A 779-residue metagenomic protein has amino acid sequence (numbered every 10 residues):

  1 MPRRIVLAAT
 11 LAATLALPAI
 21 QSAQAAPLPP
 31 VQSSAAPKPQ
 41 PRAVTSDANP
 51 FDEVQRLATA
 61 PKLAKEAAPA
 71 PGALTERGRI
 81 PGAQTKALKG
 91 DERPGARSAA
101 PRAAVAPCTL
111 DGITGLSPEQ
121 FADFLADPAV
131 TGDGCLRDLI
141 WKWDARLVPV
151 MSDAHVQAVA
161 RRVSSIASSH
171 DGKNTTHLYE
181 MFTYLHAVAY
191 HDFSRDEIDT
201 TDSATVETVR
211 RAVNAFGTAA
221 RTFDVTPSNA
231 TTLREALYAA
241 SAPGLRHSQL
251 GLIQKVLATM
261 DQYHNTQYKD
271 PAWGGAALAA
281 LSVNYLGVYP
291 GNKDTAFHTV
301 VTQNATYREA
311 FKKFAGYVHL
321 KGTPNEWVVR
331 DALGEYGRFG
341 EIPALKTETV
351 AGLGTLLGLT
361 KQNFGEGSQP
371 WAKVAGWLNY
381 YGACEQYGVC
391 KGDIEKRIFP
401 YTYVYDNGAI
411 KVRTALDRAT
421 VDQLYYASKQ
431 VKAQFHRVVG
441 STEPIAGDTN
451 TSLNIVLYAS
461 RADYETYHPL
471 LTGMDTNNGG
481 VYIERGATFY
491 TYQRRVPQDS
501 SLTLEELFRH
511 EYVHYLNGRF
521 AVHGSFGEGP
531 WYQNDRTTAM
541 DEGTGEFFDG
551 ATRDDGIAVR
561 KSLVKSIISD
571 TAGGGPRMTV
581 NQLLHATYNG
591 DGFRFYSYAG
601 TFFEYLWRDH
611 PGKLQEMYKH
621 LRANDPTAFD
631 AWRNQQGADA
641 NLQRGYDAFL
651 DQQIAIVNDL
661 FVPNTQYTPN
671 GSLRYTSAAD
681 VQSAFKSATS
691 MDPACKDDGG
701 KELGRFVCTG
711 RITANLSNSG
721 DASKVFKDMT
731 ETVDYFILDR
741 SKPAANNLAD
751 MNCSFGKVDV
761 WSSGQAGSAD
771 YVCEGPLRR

Functional and structural regions predicted by a protein language model:
M1-P30: Secretory targeting and sorting signals
I20-H155, K173, T302-L453, Y458-T488 (+5 more regions): Non-catalytic architectural context of zinc metalloproteases
G115-A242, R246-G287, Y667-R779: Non-catalytic terminal regions of proteins
A236-L245, Q254-P343: Noncatalytic, helix-rich "gating/capping" subdomain that lines the substrate-entry/channel surface of large enzyme
K432-V439, E511-Y512, L516-F520, G524 (+4 more regions): Sec/Tat-exported extracytoplasmic proteins
H436-I455, H523-G527, G556-S562, L614-L621: Surface-exposed patches in mature extracellular/periplasmic domains of secreted proteins
R485-K565: Zinc-dependent metallopeptidase catalytic helix centered on the HExxH motif and its immediate flanking segment
T544-R553, K565-D659: Active-site-proximal alpha-helical
